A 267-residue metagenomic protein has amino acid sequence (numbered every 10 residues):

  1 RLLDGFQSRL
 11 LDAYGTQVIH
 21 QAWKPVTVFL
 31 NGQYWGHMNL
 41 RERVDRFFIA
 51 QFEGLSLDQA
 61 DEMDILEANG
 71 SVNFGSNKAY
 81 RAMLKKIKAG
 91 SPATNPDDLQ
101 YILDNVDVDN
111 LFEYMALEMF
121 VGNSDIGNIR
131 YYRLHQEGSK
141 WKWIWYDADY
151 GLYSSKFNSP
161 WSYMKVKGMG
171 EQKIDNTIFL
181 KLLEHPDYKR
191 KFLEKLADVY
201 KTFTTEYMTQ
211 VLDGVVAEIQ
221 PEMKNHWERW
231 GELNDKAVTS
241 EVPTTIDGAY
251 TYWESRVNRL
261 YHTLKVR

Functional and structural regions predicted by a protein language model:
R1-G75: Conserved ATP-binding subdomain of kinase catalytic cores across diverse folds
V26-F29, Y34, M38, A68-R267: Middle-to-C-terminal accessory/interaction subdomains
